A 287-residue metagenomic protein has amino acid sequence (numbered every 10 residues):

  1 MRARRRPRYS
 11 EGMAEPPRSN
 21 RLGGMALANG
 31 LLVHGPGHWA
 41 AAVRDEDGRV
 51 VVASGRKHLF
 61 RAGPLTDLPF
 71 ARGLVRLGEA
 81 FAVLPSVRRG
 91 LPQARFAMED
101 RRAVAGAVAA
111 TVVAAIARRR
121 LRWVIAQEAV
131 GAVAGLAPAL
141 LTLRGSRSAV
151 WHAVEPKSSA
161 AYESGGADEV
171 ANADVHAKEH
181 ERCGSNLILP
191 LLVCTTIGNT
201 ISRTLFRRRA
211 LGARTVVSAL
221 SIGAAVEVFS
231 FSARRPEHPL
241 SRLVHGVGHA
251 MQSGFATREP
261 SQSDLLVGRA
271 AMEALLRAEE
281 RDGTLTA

Functional and structural regions predicted by a protein language model:
M1-A287: Short amphipathic, positively biased membrane-proximal segments that drive organelle/inner-membrane targeting
